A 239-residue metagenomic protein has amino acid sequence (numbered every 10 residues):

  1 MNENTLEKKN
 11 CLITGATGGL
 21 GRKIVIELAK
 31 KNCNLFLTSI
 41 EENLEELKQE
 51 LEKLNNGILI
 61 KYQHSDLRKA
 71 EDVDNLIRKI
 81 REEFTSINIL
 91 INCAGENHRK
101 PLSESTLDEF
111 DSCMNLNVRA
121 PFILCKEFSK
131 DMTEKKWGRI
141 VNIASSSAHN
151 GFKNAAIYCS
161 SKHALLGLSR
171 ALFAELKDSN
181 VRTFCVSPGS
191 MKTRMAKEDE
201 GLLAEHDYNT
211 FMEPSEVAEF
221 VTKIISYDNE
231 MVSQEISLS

Functional and structural regions predicted by a protein language model:
T17-G18: Conserved glycine-rich cofactor-binding loop
K31-L47: Conserved glycine-rich Rossmann-like NAD(P)H-binding loop of the short-chain dehydrogenase/reductase
P101-L102, E109-D111: Substrate-binding pocket helix/loop in short-chain dehydrogenase/reductase
C125, S161: Active-site helix of classical SDR
K130, A174-D178: Alpha-helical segment proximal to the catalytic Tyr-Lys
S145: Residue(s) in the substrate-gating loop at a strand-loop-helix junction that position the organic substrate next
V181, C185, E205-S239: C-terminal helical subdomain
